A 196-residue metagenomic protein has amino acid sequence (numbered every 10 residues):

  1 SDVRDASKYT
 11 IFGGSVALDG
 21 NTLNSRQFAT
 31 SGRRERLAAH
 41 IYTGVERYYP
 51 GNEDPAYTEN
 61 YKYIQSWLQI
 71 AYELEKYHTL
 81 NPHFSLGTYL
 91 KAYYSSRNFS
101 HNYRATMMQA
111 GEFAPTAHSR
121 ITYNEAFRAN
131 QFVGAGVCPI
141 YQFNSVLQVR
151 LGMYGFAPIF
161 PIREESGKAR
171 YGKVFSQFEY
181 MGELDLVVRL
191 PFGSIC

Functional and structural regions predicted by a protein language model:
V3-N144, V149-L151, F156: C-terminal outer-membrane beta-barrel translocator/porin domains of Gram-negative envelope proteins and their
I159, E164: Small/polar (Gly/Ser/Thr/Ala-rich) solvent-exposed segments that form structured loops/beta-strands/short helices used
K173, Q177-C196: Predominantly the C-terminal beta-signal and adjacent terminal strand-loop region of outer-membrane beta-barrel
